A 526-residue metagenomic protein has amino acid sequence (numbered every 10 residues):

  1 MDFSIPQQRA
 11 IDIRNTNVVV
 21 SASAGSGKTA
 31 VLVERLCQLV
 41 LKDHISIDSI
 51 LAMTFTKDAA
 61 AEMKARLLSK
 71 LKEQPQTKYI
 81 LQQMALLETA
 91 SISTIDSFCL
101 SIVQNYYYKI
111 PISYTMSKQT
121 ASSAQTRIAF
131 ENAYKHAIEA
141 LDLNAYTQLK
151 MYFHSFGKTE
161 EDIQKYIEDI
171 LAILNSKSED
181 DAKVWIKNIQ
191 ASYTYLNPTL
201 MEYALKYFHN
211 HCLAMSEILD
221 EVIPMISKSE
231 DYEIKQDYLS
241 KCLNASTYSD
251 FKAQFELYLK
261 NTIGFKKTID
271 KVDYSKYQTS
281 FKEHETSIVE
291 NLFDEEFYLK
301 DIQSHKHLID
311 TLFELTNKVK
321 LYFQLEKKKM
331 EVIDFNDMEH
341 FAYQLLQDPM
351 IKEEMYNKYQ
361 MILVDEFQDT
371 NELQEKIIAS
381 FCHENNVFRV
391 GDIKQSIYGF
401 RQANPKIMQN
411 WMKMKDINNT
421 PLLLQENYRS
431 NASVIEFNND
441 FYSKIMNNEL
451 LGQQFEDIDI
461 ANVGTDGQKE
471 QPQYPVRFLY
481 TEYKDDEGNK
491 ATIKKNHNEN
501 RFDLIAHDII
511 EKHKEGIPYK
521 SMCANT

Functional and structural regions predicted by a protein language model:
M1-P111, E326-N336, M350-E353, Q395: P-loop NTPase Walker
F3-S4, I11-D12, N17-S21, L51-A52 (+5 more regions): Conserved helicase NTPase motor core
S26, K57-A60, S69, D96-C99 (+5 more regions): Conserved nucleotide-binding/hydrolysis micro-motifs of P-loop NTPases
V31, R35, E62-K70, F98-N105 (+6 more regions): Alpha-helical scaffold elements adjacent to nucleotide-binding pockets in ATP/GTP-utilizing enzyme cores
H44-D48, K72-T89, Y106-A124, Y134-L149 (+7 more regions): Short, polar/flexible loop-turn hinges at active-site or ligand-entry regions and domain interfaces
S46-A60, L67, A90-I92, D365 (+4 more regions): Conserved RecA-like ASCE P-loop NTPase motor core of nucleic-acid helicases/translocases
S49, Q164-V332, D503, I510: Conserved ATP-driven helicase/translocase motor core recognized via long, highly charged RecA-like/P-loop NTPase domain
K165-E168, L423-K514, M522: Helicase-core coupling region on the C-terminal RecA-like lobe
